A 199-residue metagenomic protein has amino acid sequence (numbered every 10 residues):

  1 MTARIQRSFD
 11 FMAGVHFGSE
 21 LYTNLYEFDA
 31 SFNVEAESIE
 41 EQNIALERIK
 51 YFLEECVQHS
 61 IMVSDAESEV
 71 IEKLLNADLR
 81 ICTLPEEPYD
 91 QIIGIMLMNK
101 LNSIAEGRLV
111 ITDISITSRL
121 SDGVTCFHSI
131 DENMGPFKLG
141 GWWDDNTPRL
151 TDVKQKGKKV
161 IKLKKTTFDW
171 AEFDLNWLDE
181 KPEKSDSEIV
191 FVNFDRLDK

Functional and structural regions predicted by a protein language model:
M1-K199: Charge-rich, low-complexity N-terminal segments
